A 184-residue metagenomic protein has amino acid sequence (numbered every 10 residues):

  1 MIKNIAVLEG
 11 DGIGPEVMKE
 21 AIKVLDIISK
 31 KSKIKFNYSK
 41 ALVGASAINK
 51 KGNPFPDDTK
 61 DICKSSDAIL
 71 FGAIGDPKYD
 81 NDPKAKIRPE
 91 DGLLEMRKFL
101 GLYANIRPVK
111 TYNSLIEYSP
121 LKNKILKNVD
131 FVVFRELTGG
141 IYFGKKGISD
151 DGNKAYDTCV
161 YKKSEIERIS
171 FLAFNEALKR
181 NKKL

Functional and structural regions predicted by a protein language model:
M1-G12, K30, K35-N37, A45-L184: Anion-binding alpha/beta catalytic cores of soluble intermediary-metabolism enzymes, centered on
I13-M18: Short N-terminal binding/cap micro-motifs at the start of the first secondary-structure element
K19-I22, G75: Short, function-defining helix-loop hinge/capping sites that tune catalysis or transport
I22-S32: Short catalytic helix/loop segments, enriched in acidic residues and glycine and frequently bearing histidine
K40: Replace "His-x-His-based motif
